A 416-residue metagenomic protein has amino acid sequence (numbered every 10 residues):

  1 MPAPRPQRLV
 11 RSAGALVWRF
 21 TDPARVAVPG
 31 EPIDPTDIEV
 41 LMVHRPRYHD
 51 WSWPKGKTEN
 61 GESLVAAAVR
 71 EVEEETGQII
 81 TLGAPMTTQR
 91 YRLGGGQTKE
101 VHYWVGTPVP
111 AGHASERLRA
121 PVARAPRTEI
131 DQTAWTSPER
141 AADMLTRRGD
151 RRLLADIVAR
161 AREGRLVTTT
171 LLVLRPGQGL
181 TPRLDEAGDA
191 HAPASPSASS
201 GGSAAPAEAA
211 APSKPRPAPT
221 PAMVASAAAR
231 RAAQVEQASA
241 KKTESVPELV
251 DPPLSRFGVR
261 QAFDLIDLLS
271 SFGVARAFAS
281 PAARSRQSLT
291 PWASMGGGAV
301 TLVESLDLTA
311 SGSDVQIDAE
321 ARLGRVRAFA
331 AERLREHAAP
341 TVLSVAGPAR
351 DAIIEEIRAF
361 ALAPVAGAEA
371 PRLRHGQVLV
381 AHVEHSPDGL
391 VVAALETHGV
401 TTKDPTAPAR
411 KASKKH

Functional and structural regions predicted by a protein language model:
P2-W53, L172, P176: N-terminal strand-loop-strand
V10-G14, K99-Y103, L373-V380: Short hydrophobic/aromatic beta-strand or adjacent loop that forms the aromatic wall/cage of a ligand/substrate-binding
G56, A67, V167-V300, E304-G312 (+3 more regions): Active-site-proximal alpha-helix that buttresses catalytic centers in soluble enzyme cores
T58-R152: Unchanged
D150-T168: Charged phosphate-binding loop/patch that engages nucleotide di/tri-phosphates or the phosphate backbone of nucleic
T169-R175, F278, A338-I353: Beta-strand elements within well-structured catalytic alpha/beta cores of enzymes that handle phosphate/sulfate esters
A321-A339: A short, acidic, amphipathic alpha-helical segment used as a generic capping/interface helix at domain edges
A361-V391: Domain-level recognition of soluble alpha/beta enzyme cores, biased toward histidine phosphatases/phosphomutases
